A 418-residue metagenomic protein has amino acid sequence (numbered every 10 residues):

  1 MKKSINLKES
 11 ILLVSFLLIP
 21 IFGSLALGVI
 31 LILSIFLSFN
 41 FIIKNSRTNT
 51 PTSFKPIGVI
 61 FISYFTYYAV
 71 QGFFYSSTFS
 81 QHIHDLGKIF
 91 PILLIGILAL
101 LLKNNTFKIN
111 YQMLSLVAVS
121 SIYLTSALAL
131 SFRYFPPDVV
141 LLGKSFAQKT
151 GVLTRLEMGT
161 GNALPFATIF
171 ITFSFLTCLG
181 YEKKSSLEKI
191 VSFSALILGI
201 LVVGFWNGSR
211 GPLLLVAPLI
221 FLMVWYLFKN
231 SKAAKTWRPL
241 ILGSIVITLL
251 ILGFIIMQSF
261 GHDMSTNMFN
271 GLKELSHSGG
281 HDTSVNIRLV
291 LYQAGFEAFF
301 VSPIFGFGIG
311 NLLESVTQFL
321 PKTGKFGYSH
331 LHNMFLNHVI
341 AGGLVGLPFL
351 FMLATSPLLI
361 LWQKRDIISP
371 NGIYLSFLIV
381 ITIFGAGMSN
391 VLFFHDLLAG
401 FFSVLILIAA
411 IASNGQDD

Functional and structural regions predicted by a protein language model:
M1-L7, K184-I190, T248, D366-Y374 (+2 more regions): A juxtamembrane structural motif centered on a specific transmembrane helix
M1-N45, S63-S76, I383-G385: N-terminal signal-anchor transmembrane segment
I35-S38, F175, I220-F221, L353 (+1 more regions): Transmembrane alpha-helices of multi-pass inner-membrane enzymes
I57-T66, F79-L101, M113-L124, T168: Aromatic-anchored transmembrane helix interface
N110-K144, M158-N230, L359-I360, I381: Alpha-helical transmembrane segments of multi-pass inner-membrane proteins
S120, A341-T382: Hydrophobic transmembrane alpha-helices and their immediate junctions
L227-G279, Q293-V301, I309: A membrane-periplasm/extracellular boundary helix in multi-pass inner-membrane enzymes that assemble envelope glycans
S278-Q293, E297-G342: Long extracytoplasmic/lumenal interhelical loops at the membrane interface of multi-pass membrane proteins
